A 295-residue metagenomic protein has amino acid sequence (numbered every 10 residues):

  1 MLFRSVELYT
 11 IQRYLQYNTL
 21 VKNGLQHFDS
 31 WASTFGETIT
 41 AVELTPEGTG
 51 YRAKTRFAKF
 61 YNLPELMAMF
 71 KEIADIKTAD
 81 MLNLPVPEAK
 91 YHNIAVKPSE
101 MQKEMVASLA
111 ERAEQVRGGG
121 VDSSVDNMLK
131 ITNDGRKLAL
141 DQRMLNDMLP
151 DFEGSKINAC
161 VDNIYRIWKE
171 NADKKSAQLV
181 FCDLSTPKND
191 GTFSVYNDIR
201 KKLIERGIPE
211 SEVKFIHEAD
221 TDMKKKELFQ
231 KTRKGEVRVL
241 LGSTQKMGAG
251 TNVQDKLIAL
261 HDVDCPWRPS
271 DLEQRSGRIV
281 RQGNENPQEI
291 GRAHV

Functional and structural regions predicted by a protein language model:
M1, Y14-P150, R166, R292: Inter-lobe coupling linker of SF2 helicases/translocases
M1-E43, G248, V253-E289: Signature of the SF2 helicase/ATPase Hel1-core->accessory helical subdomain module
R4-E7, N62, K156: An acidic site on a long C-lobe helix of protein kinase domains
T10, A68, E72, N133 (+3 more regions): Generic recognition of well-ordered alpha-helical segments within structured catalytic/regulatory domains
L63, P150-G154, C265, P269: Flexible, glycine- and charge-enriched loops at secondary-structure boundaries
I76-A79, K156, K225, R275-R281: Short, cationic motifs built from Arg/Lys/His that form the positively charged side of catalytic pockets
L84-M247: Conserved Helicase C-terminal RecA-like lobe
